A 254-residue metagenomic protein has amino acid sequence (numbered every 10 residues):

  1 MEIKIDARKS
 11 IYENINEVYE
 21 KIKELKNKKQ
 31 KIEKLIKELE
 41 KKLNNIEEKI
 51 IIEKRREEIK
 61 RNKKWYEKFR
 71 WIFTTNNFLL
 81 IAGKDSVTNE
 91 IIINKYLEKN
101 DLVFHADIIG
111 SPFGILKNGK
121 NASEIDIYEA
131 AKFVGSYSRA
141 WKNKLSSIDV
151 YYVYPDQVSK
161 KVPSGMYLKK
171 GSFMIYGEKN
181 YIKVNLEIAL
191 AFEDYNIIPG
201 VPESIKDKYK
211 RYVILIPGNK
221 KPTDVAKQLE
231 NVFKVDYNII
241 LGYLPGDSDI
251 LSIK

Functional and structural regions predicted by a protein language model:
M1-K254: Extended, highly charged segments
